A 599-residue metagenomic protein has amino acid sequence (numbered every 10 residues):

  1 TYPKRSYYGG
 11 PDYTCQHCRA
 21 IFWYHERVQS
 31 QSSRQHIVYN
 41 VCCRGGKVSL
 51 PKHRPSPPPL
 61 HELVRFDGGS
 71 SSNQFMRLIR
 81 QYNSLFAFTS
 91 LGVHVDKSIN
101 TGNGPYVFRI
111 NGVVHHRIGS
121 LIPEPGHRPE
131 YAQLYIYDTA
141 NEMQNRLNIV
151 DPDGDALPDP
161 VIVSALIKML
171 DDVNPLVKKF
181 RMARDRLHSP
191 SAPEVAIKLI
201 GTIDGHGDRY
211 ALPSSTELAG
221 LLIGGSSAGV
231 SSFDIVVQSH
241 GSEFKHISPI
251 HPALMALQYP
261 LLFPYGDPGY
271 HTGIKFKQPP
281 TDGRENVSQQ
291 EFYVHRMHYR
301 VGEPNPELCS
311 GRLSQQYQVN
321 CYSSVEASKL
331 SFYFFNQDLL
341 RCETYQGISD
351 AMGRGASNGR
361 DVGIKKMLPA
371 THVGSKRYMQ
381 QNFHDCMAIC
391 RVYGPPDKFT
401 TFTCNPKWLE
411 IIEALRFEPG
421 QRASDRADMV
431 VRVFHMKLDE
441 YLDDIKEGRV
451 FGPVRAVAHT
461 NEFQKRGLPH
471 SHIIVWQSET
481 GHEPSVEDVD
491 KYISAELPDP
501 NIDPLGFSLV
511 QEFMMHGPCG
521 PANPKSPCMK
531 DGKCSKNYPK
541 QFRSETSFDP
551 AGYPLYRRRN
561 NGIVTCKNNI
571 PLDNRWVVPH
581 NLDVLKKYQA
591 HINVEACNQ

Functional and structural regions predicted by a protein language model:
T1-Q599: Non-catalytic interaction regions
